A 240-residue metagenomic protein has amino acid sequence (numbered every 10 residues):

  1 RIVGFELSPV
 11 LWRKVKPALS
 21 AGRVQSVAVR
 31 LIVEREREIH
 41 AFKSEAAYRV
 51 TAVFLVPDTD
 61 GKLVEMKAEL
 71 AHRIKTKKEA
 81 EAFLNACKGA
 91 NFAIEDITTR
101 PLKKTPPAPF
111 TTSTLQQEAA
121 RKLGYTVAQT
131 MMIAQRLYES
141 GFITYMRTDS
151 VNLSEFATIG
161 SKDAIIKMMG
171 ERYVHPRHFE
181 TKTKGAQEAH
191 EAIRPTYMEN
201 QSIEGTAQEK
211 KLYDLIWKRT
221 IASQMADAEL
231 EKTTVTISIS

Functional and structural regions predicted by a protein language model:
R1-P101, E191-I239: Phosphate-backbone binding and catalysis cores of DNA-processing enzymes
E81-L212, T220, Q224, A228-K232 (+1 more regions): Structured DNA-binding interfaces in DNA transaction proteins
